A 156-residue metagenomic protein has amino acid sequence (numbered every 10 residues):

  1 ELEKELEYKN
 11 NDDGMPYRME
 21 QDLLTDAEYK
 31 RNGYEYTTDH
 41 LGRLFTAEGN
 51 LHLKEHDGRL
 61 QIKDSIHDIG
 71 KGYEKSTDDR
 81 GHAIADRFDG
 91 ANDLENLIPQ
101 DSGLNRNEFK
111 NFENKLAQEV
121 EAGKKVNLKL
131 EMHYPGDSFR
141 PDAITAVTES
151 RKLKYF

Functional and structural regions predicted by a protein language model:
E1-D22, D26-A27: Long, low-complexity, intrinsically disordered regions
M19, L23-F156: Domain-level detector of nuclease and nuclease-like folds in predominantly extracellular/periplasmic contexts
